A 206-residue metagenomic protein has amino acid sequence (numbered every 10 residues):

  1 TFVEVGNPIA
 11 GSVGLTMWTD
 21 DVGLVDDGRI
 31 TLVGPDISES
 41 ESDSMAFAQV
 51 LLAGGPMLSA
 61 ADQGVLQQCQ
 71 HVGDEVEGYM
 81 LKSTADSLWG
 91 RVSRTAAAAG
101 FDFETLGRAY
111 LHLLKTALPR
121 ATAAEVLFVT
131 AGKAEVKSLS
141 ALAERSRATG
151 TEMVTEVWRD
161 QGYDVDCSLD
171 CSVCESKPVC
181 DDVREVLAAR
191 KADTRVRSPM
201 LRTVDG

Functional and structural regions predicted by a protein language model:
F2-E152, P199: Extended alpha-helical interaction scaffolds used for oligomerization/partner binding
A10, V22, S168, V173-E175 (+1 more regions): Extended, amphipathic alpha-helical scaffolds
A148-R190: Cysteine-cluster motifs in flexible loop/terminal segments that predominantly coordinate metals
E185-G206: Short microdomains enriched in Cys/His and/or Lys/Arg
